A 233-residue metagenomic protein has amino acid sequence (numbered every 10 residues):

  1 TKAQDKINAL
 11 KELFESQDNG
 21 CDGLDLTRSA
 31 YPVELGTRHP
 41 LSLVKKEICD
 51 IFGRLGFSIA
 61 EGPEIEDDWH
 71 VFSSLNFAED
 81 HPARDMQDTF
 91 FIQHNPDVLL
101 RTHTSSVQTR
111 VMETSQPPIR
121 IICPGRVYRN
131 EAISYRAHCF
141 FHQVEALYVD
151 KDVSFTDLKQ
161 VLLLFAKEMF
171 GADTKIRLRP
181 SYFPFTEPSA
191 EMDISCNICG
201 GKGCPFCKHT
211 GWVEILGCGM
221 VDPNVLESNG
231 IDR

Functional and structural regions predicted by a protein language model:
T1-R233: TRNA-recognition modules of translation machinery and tRNA-sensing kinases, especially anticodon-binding
